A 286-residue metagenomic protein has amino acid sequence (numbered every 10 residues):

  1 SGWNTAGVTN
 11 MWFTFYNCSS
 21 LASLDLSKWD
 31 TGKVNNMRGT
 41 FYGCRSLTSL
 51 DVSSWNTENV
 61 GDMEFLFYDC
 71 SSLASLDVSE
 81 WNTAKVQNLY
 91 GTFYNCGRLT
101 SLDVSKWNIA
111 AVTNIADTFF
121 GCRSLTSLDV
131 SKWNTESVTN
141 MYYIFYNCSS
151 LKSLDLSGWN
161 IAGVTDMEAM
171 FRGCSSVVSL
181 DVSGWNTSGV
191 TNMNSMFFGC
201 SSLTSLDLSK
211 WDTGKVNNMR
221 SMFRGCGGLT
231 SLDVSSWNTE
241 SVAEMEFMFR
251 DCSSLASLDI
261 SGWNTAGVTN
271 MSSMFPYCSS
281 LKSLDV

Functional and structural regions predicted by a protein language model:
S1-V286: Negatively charged
